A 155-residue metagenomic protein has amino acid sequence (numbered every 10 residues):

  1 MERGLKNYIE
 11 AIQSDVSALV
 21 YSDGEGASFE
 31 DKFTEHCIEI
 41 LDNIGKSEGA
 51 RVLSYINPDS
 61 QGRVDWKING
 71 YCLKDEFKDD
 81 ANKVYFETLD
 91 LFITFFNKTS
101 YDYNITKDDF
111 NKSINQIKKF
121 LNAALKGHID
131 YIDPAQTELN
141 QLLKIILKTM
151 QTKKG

Functional and structural regions predicted by a protein language model:
M1-E30: Charged, often low-complexity linker/regulatory segments
S28-T152: Catalytic centers of nucleases
